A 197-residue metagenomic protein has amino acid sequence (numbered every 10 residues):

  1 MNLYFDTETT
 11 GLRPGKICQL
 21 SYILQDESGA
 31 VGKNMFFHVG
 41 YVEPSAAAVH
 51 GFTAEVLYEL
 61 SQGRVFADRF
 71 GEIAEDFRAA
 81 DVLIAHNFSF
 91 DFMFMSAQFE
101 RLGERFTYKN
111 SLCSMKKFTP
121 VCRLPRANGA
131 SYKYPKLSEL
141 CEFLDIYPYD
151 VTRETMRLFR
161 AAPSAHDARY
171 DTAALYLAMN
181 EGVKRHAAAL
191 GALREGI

Functional and structural regions predicted by a protein language model:
M1-L102, E142-I146: Conserved non-catalytic scaffold segment of RNase H-like nuclease domains
T7-T10, S114, T172: Ser/Thr-centric signal marking residues that sit in or immediately flank functional binding/regulatory motifs
E59, S111, R153-E154: Proline- and acidic/polar-enriched loop/turn elements at helix boundaries
V82-S89, M93-F94, Q98-F99, A130-I197: Acidic, Mg2+-coordinating catalytic module of metal-dependent nucleases/exonucleases that use a two-metal-ion mechanism
G103-T107: Short, conserved loop/helix-junction motifs that constitute active-site signature segments in enzyme catalytic cores
L112-Y132: Short alpha-helix plus adjacent loop in nuclease-associated cores
